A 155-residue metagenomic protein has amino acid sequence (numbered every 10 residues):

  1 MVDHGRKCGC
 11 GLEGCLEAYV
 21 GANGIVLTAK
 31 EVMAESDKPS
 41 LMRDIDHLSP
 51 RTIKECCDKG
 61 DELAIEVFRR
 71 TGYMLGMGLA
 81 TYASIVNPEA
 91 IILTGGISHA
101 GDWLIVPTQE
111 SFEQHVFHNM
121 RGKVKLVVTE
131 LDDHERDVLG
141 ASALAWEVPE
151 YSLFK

Functional and structural regions predicted by a protein language model:
D3-K7, L12-K155: ATP-binding/phosphotransfer module of carbohydrate and carboxylate kinases, centering on a glycine-rich
